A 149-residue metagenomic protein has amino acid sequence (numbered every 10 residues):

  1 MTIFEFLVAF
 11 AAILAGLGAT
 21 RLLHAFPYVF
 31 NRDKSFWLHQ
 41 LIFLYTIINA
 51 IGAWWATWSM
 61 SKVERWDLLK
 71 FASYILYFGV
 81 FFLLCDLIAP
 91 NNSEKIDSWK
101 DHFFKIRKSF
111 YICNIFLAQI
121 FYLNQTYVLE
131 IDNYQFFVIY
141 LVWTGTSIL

Functional and structural regions predicted by a protein language model:
M1-G18: Hydrophobic transmembrane alpha-helical segments in integral membrane proteins
A9-L14, Q40-I47, Y111-Q119: Alpha-helical transmembrane segments
T20-H24, Y28: Short helix-terminus and kink motifs of transmembrane alpha helices, predominantly at the cytoplasmic interface
P27-H39, S61-W66, S93-F103, L149: Membrane-interface helix-boundary motifs at transmembrane edges
L38-M60: A generic, lipid-embedded transmembrane alpha helix
K70-I139: Membrane-proximal helix-loop-helix units in multi-pass membrane proteins
Y140-L149: Terminal transmembrane helical module of multi-pass membrane proteins
